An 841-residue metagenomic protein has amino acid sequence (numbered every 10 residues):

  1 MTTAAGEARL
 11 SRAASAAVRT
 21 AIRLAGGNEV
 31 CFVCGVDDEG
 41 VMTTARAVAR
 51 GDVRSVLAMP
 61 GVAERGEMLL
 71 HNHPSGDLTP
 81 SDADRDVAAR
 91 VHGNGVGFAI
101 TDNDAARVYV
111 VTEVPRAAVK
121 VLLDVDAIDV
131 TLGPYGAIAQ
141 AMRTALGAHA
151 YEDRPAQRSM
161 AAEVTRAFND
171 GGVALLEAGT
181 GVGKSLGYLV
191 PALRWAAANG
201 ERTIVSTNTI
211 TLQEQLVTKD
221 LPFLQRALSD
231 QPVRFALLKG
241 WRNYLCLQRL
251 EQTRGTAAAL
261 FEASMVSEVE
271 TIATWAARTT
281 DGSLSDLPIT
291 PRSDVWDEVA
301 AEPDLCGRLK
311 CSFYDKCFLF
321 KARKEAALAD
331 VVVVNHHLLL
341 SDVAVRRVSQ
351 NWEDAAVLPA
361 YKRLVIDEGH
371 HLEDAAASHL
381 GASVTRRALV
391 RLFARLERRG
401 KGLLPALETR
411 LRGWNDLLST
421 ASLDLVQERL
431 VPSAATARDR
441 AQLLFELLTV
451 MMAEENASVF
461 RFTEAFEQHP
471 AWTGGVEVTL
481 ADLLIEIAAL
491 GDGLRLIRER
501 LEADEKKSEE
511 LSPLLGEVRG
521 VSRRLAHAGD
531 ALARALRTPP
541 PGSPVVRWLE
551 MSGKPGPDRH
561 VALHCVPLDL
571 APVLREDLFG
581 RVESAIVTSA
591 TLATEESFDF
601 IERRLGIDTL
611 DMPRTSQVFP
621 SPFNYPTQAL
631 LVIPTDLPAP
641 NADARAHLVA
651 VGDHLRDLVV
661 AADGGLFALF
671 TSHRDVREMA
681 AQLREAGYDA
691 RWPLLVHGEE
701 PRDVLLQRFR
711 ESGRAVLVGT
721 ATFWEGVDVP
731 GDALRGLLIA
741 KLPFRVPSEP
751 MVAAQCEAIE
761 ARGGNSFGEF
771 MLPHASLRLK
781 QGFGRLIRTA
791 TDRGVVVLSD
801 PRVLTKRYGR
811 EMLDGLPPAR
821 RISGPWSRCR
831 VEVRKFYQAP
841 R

Functional and structural regions predicted by a protein language model:
M1-R12, A16-R19, T44-L123: Active-site-proximal loop/helix of nucleotide/amide-processing enzymes and allied scaffolds
I128-R143, G147-A148, G200-V332, H336-L340 (+6 more regions): A substrate-engagement module of RecA-like helicase motors
T131-L176: Conserved pre-motif I regulatory segment
N169-P191: Walker A/P-loop
Y188, R194, E214, P222 (+4 more regions): Signature of the SF2 helicase/ATPase Hel1-core->accessory helical subdomain module
S293-V332, V343-E353, L490-T635, H647 (+3 more regions): A contiguous, basic/glycine-rich beta-loop/short-helix subdomain that forms a polymer-engagement track
P622-F623, P634-A646, H697-L804: Conserved RecA-like P-loop NTPase helicase motor core
F670-G698: Conserved helicase motor "Helicase C" RecA-like lobe of SF1/SF2 P-loop NTPases
